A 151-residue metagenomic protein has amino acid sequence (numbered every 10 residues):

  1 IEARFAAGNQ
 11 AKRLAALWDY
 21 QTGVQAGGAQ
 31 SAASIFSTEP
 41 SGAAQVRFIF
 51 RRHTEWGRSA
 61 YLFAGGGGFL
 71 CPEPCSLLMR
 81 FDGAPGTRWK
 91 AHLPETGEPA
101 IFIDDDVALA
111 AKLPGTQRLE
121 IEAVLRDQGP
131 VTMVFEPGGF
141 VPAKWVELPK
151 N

Functional and structural regions predicted by a protein language model:
I1-N151: A generic "folded-domain core" signal
